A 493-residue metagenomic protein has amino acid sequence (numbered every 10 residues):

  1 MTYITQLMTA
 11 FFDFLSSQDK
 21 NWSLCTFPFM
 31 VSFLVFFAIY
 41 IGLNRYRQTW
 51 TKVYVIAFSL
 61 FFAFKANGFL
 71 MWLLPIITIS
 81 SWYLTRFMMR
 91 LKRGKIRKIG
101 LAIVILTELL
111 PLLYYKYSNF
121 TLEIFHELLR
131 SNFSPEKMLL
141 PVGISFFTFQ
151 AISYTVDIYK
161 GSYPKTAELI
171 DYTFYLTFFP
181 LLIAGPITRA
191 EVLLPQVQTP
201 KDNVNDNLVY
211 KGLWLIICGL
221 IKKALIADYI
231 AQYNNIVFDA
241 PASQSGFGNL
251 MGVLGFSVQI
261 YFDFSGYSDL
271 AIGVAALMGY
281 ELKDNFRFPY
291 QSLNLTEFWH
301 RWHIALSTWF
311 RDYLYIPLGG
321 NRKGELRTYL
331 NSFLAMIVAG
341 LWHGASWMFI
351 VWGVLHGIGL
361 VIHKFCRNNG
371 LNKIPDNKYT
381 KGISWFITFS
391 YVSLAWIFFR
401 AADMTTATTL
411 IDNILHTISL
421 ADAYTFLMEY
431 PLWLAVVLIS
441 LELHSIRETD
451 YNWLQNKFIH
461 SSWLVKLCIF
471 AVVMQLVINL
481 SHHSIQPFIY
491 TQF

Functional and structural regions predicted by a protein language model:
T2-Q492: Membrane-embedded transmembrane alpha-helical bundles that form the catalytic cores of multi-pass lipid-modifying
